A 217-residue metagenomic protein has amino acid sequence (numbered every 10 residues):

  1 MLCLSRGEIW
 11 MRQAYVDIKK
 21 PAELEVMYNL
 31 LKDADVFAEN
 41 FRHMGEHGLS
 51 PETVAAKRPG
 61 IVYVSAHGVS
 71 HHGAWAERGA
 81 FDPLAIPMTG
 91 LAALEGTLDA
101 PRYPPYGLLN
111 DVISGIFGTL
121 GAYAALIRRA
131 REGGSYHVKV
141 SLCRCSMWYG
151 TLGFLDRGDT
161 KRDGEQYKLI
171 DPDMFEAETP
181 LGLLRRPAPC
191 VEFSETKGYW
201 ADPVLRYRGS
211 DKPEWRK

Functional and structural regions predicted by a protein language model:
M1-R144, W148, T160-L183, P187-C190 (+2 more regions): N-terminal helix-loop segment corresponding to the beta1-alpha1 unit of nucleotide/adenylate-binding folds
G153-D159: Feature captures the RNA virus RNA-dependent RNA polymerase
